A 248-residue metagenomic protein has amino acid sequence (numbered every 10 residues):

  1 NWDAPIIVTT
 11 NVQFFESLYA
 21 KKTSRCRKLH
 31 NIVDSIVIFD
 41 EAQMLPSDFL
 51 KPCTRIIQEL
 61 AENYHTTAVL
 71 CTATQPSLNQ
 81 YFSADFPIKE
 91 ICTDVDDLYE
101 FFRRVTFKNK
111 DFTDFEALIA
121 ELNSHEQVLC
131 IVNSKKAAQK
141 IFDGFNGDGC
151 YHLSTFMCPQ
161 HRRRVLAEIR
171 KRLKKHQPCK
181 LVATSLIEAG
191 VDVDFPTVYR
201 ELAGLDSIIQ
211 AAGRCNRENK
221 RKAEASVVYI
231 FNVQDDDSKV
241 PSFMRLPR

Functional and structural regions predicted by a protein language model:
N1, N133-K136, C150-A167, V182-E188: Conserved helicase motor
W2-K21, R172-E188, R200: Conserved two-lobed SF2 helicase motor
E16-C26, A42-T54, V191-F195: Conserved ATPase-coupling elements of RecA-like P-loop NTPase cores
S35, E41-Y81: Conserved helicase ATPase motor motifs in RecA-like P-loop NTPase domains
C71-S124: Interdomain hinge/linker at the junction between the two RecA-like core domains of SF2 helicases
E121-N146, L153-S154: Conserved strand-helix element at the start of the C-terminal RecA-like helicase core
H176-Q177, Q210, R214-P247: Conserved segment of the helicase C-terminal RecA-like domain
V182-Q210, E224-F231: A short beta-strand element within the Helicase C-terminal
